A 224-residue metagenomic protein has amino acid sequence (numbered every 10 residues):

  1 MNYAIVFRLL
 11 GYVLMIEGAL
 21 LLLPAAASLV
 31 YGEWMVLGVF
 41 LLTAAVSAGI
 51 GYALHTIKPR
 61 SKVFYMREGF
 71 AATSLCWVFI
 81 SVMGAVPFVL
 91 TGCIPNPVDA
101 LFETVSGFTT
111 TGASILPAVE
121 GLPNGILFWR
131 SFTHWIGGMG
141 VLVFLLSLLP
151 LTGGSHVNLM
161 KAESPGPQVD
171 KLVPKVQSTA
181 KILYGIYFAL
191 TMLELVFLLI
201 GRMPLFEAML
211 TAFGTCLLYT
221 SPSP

Functional and structural regions predicted by a protein language model:
M1-A4, R60-F64, S164-S178: Cytosolic juxtamembrane amphipathic/interface segments immediately preceding and feeding into a transmembrane helix
M1-D99: N-terminal alpha-helical transmembrane segments of multi-pass membrane transport and channel/translocase proteins
S28, A53-M66, G121-S131, L148 (+2 more regions): Membrane-water interface regions at transmembrane-helix termini and the short interhelical loops of multi-pass membrane
T43, S47, P167-E194: Pore-domain transmembrane helices of cation channels
S81-P117, N124, H134-L159, I186-F188 (+1 more regions): Transmembrane-helix bundle segments that line or gate the permeation/cavity pathway in multi-pass membrane proteins
V119-M139, D170, P174-I182: Alpha-helical membrane-spanning segments of integral membrane proteins, especially the hydrophobic core of TM bundles
G154-K175, A212-L217: Juxtamembrane inter-helical linkers in multi-pass membrane proteins
Y219-P224: Conserved small/polar residues in nucleotide/adenosyl-binding loops
